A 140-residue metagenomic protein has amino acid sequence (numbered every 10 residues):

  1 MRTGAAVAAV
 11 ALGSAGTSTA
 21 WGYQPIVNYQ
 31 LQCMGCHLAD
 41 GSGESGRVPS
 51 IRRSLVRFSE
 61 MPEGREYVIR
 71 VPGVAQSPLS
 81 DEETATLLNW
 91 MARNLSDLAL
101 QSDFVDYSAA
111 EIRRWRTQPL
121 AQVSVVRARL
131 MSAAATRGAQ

Functional and structural regions predicted by a protein language model:
M1-A6: Bacterial N-terminal signal peptides that target proteins for export
A9-N28, E44: Electrostatic cytochrome c docking/interface patches
A20-Y23, S42, Y107, A139: Residues at secondary-structure transition points
P25, E60-Y67, E83-T84, S108-E111: Stable alpha-helical elements in mature extracytoplasmic
I26-S50, R57-P62, P72-S80, R93-Q101: Periplasmic/extracellular electron-transfer cofactor-ligation site, primarily the c-type cytochrome heme-c attachment
R65-V68, L88-A92, R116: Hydrophobic alpha-helical core bundles mediating ligand binding, dimerization, or RNAP-core interactions
P78-L88: Mature extracytoplasmic domains of secretory-pathway proteins
E82, R93-Q140: Flexible coil segments in periplasmic/lumen-exposed cytochrome c-class electron-transfer proteins
